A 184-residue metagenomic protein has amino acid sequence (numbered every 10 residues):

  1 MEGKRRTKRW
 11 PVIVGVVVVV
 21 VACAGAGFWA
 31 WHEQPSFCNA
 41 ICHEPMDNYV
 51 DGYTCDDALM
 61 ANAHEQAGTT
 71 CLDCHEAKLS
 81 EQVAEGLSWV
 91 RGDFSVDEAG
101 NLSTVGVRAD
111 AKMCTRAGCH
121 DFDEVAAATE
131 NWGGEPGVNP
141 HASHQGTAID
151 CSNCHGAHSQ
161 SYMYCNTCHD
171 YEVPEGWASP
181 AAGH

Functional and structural regions predicted by a protein language model:
E2-H184: Short sequence/structural segments immediately N-terminal
